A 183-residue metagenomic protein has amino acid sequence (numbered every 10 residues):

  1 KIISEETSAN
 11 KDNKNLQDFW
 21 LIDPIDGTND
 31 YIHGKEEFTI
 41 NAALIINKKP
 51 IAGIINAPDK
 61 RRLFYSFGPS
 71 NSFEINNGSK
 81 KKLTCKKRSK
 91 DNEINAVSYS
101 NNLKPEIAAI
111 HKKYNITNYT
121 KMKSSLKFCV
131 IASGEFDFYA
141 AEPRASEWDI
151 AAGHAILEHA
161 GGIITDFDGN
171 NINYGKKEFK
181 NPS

Functional and structural regions predicted by a protein language model:
K1-N47: Flexible, acidic active-site loops/lids enriched in D/E/S/T/G that coordinate Mg2+ and/or position polar
E5, K121-M122, A141, F167: Conserved beta-strand termini and adjacent loop/short-helix elements that scaffold enzyme active sites in alpha/beta
F19-L21, G53, Y139, E147: Short glycine-aspartate micro-motif
I25-D26, N47, D59-K60, G161 (+1 more regions): Residue-level recognition of short loop/turn positions
G27-T28, A96, L157: Conserved S/T- and glycine-rich ATP-binding loop of Class I adenylate-forming
A42-C129, E178-S183: Acidic beta-strand-loop-alpha-helix segment within the catalytic core of divalent metal-dependent phosphate-processing
A109-K113, C129-S183: Oxyanion/phosphate-interacting regions
